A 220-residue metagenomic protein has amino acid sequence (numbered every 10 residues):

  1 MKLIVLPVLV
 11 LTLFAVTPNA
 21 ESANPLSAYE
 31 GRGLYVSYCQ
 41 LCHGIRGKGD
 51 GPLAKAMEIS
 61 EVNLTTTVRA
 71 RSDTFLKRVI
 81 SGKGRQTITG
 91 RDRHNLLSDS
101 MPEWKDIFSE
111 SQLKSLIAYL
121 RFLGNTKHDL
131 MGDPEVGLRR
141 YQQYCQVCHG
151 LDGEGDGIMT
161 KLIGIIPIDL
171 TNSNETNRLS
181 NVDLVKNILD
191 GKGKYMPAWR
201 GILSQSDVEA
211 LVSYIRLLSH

Functional and structural regions predicted by a protein language model:
M1-V5: Positively charged n-region of N-terminal signal peptides that target proteins for export
L6-A15: Bacterial N-terminal signal peptides
V16-L34, A118-R140: Electrostatic cytochrome c docking/interface patches
N24, K48-G49, Q86-G90, R121-D133 (+5 more regions): Inter-heme linker and motif-flanking segments adjacent to c-type heme-binding CXXCH motifs in c-type cytochromes
S27-E30, L34-Y35, R71-L76, Q112-L113 (+6 more regions): Stable alpha-helical elements in mature extracytoplasmic
G31-R46, L116, L120, G137-D152 (+2 more regions): The canonical Cys-X-X-Cys-His
R32, K48-K77, W104, E154-N181: Gly/Gly-Pro-rich "capping" loops immediately C-terminal to redox-active cysteine motifs in periplasmic/lumenal
K55-N63, S81-L113, L130-G132, N187-L218: Axial heme c-ligation environment in periplasmic c-type cytochrome domains
